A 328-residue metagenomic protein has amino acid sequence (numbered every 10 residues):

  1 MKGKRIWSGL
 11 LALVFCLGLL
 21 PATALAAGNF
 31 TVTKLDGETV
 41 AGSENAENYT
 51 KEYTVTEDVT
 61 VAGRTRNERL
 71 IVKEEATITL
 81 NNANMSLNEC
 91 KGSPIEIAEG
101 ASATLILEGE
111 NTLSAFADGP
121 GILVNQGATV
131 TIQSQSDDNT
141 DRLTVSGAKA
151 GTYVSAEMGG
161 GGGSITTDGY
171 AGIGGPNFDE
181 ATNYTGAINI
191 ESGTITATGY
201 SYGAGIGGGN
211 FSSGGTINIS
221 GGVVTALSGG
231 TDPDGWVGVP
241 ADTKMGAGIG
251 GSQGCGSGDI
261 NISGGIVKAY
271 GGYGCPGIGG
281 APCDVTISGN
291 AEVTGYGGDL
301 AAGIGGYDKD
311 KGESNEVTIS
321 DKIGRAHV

Functional and structural regions predicted by a protein language model:
M1-K2: N-terminal secretory signal peptides that target proteins for export/translocation
I6-G9, C16, L20, A24-H327: A composition-driven surface/loop motif
